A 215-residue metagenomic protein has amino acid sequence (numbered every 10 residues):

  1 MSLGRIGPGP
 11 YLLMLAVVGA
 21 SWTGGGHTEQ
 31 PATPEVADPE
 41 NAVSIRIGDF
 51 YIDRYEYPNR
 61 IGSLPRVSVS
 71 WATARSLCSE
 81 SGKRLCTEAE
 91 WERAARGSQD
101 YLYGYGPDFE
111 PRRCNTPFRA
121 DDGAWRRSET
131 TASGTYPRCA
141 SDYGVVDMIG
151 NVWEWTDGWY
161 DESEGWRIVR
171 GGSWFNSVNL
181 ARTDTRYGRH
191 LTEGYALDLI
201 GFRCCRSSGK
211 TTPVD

Functional and structural regions predicted by a protein language model:
S2-K83, S98-D100, G106-D108, A196-D215: Short, compositionally biased
R46, Y51, W71-H190, D198 (+1 more regions): Functional-site microenvironments in short loops/helix caps that host divalent-cation chemistry
